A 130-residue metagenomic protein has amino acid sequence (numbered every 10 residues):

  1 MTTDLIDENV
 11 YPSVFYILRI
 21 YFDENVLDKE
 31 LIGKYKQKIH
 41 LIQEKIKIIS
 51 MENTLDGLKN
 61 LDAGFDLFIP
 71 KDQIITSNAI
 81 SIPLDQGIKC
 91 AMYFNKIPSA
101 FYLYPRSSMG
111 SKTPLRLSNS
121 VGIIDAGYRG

Functional and structural regions predicted by a protein language model:
M1-G130: DUTPase catalytic domain/fold
